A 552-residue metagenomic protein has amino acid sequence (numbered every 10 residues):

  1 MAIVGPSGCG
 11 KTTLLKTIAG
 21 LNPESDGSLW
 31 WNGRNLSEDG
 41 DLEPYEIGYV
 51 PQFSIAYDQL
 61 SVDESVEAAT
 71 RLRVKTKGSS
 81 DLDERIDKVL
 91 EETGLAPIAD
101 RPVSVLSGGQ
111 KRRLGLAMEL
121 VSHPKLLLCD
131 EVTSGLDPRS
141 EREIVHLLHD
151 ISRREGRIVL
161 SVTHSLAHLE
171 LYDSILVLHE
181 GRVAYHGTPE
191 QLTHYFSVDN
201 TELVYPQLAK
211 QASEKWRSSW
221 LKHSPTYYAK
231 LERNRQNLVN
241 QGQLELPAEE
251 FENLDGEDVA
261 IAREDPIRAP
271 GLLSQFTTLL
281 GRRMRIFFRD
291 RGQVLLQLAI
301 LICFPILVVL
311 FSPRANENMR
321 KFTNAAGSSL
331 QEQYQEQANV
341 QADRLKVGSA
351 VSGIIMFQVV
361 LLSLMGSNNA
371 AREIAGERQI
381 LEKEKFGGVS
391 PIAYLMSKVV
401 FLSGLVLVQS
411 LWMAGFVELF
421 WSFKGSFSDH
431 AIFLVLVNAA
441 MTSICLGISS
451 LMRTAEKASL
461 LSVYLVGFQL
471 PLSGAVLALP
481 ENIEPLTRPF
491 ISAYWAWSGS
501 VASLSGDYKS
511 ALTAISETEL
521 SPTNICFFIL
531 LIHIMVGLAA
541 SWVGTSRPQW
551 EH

Functional and structural regions predicted by a protein language model:
P6, S28-W31, K77-D81, R85 (+4 more regions): Topological signature of polytopic alpha-helical transporters
A19: Helix-to-loop junction immediately C-terminal to a conserved catalytic motif
F53, D58-K75, R85: Q-loop/switch helix immediately C-terminal to the Walker
P102-L106: Conserved ABC ATPase signature
E119-L120: ABC ATPase C-loop
H123: Conserved catalytic motifs of ABC-family nucleotide-binding domains
L127-D130: Catalytic Walker B motif of ABC-type/P-loop ATPase nucleotide-binding domains
H168, Q335, A393, S397 (+3 more regions): Alpha-helical transmembrane segments and their short interhelical loops
